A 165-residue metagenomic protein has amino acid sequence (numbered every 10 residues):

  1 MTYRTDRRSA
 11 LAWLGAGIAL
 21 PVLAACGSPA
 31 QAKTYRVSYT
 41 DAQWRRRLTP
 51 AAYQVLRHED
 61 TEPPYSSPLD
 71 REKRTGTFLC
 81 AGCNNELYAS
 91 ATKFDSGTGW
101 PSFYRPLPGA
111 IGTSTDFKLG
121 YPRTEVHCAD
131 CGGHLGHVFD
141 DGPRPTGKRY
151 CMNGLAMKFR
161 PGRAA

Functional and structural regions predicted by a protein language model:
M1-I18: N-terminal secretory signal peptides and thylakoid transit peptides that target proteins across membranes
A24-V55, P63: C-terminal segment of N-terminal export signals and the immediately downstream linker at the start of the mature
H58-K73: N-terminal post-signal-peptidase region of extra-cytosolic proteins
T77, E125, K148: Residues immediately within or flanking Cys/His clusters that coordinate Zn2+ in small zinc-binding modules
C80, C128: Short cysteine-rich clusters marking metal-coordination/redox-active sites
N84, G132, L155: Cys/His-coordinated zinc-binding microdomains
A89-S90, H137-V138, R160: Short, non-ligating residues that shape and space the ligands of small metal-coordination modules and catalytic
D141-T146: Short linker/helix segments within small regulatory modules
